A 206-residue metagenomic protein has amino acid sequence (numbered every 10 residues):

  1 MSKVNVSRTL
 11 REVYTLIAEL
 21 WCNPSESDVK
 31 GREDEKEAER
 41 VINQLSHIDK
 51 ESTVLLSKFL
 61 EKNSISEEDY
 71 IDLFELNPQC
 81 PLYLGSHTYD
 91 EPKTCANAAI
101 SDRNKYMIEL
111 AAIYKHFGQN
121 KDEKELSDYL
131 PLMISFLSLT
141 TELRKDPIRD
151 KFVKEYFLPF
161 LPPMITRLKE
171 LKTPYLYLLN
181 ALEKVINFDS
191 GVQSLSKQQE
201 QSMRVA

Functional and structural regions predicted by a protein language model:
M1-A206: Charged, alpha-helix-forming regions
